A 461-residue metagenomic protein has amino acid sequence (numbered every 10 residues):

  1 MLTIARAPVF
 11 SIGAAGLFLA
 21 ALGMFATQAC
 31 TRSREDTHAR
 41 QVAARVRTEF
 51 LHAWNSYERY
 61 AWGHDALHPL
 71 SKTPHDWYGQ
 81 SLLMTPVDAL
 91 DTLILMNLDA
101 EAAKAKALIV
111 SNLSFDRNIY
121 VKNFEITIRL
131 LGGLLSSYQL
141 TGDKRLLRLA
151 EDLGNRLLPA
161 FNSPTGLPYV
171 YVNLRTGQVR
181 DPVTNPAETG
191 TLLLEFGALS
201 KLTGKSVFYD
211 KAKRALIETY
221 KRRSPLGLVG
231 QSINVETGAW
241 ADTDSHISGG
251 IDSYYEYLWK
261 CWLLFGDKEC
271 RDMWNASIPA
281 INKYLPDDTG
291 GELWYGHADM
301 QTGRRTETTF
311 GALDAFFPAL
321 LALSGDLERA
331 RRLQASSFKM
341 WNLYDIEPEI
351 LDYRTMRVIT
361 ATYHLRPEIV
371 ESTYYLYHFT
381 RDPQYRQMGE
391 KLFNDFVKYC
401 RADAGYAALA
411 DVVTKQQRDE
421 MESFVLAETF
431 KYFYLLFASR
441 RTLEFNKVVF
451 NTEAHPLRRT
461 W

Functional and structural regions predicted by a protein language model:
L2-G16: Bacterial N-terminal signal peptides that target proteins for export
L19: Predominantly soluble domains enriched in secretory-pathway, periplasmic, or organellar proteins
L22-Q28: C-terminal segment of classical bacterial N-terminal signal peptides
C30-W461: Glycan-recognition and catalytic cores of secretory/periplasmic carbohydrate-active enzymes
